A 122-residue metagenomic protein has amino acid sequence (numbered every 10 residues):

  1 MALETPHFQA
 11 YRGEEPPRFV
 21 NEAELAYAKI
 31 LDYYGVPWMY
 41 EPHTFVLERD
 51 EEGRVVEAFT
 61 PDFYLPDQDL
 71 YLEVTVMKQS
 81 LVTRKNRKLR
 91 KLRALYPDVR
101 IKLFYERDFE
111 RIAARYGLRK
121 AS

Functional and structural regions predicted by a protein language model:
M1-S122: Electrostatic, structured charged patches in enzyme active sites and in nucleic-acid/phosphate-binding
